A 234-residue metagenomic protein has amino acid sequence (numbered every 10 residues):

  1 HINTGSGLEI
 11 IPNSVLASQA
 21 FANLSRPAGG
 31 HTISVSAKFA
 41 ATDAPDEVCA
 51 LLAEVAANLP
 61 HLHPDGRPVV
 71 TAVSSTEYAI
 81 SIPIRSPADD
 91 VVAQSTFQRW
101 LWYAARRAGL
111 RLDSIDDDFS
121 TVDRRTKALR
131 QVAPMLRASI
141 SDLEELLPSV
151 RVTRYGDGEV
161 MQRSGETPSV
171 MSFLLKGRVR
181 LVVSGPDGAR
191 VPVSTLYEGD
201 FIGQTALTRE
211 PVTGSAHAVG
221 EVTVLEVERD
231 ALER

Functional and structural regions predicted by a protein language model:
H1-H61: Soluble accessory domains appended to multi-pass membrane transport proteins
G5, P27-H31, L62-P64, A72-T76 (+2 more regions): Short flexible coil/turn linkers enriched for glycine and charged/polar residues that connect secondary-structure
L16, L143, M161, L232-E233: A generic structural signal for short hydrophobic patches within well-formed alpha-helices
Q19-P27, R67-T71, T213-G214: Short beta-strand/turn micro-motifs at beta-sheet edges
H63-E159: Solvent-exposed, non-transmembrane regulatory segments of membrane-associated proteins
T126-V193, E198-T205, V212-G214: Regulatory nucleotide-sensing modules
V212, D230-R234: A small-molecule sensor/coupling module
V222-A231: A short hydrophobic beta-strand segment most commonly corresponding to one strand of the jelly-roll/cupin
